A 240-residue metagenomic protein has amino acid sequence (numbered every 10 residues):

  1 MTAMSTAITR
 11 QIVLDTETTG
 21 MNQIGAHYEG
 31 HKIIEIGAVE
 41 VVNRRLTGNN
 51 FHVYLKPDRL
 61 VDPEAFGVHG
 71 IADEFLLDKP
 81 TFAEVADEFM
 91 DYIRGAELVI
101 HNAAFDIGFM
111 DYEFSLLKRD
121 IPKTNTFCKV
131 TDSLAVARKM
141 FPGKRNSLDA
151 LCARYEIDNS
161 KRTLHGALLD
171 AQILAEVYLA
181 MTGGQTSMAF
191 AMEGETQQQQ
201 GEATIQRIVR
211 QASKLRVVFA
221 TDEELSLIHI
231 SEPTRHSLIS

Functional and structural regions predicted by a protein language model:
T2-F127, R138, A150-L164: Conserved non-catalytic scaffold segment of RNase H-like nuclease domains
D15, E97-A103, F109, S147-Q206: Acidic, Mg2+-coordinating catalytic module of metal-dependent nucleases/exonucleases that use a two-metal-ion mechanism
T16-T19, S133, T234: Ser/Thr-centric signal marking residues that sit in or immediately flank functional binding/regulatory motifs
V130-N146: Short alpha-helix plus adjacent loop in nuclease-associated cores
M188, F219-S231: C-terminal membrane-associated helical module and adjoining short loops/tails
I205-V217: Short helix/strand-capping connector loops at secondary-structure junctions
H229-S240: Single conserved hydrophobic/aromatic residue that forms the stacking wall/gate of nucleotide- or nucleobase-binding
